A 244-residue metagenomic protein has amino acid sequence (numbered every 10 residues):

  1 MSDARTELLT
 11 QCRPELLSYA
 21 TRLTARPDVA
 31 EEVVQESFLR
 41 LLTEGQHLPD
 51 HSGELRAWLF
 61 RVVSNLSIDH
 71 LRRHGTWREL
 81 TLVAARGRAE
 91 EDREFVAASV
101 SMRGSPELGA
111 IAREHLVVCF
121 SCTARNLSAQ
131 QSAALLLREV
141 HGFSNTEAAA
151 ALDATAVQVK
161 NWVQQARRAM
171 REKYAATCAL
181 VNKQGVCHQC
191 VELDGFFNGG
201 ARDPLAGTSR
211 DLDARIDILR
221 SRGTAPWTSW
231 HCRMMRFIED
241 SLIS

Functional and structural regions predicted by a protein language model:
M1-S18, D28-V34, L42: A short, charge-rich alpha-helical start-of-domain segment used by transcription regulators
D3-Q11, G75-L136, F143-S244: Intrinsic, short, N-terminal disordered tails of RNA polymerase sigma-factor systems
P14, T24-A25, G53, F143: Residue-level signal for the short linker/turn that defines the boundary of a DNA-recognition helix
L17, T21, F38-L39, S52-G87 (+1 more regions): Σ70-family region 2.3-2.4 aromatic/basic alpha-helix that recognizes the −10 promoter and nucleates DNA melting
R22, T43-H47, N65, D69 (+3 more regions): Conserved amphipathic alpha-helical interaction elements at protein-protein interfaces in regulatory, energy-coupling
D28, G53-A57, P106, A110: Conserved catalytic/ATP-binding subdomain
Q46-H51, Q158: Short alpha-helix-to-loop micro-motif enriched in aromatics/charged/Gly
